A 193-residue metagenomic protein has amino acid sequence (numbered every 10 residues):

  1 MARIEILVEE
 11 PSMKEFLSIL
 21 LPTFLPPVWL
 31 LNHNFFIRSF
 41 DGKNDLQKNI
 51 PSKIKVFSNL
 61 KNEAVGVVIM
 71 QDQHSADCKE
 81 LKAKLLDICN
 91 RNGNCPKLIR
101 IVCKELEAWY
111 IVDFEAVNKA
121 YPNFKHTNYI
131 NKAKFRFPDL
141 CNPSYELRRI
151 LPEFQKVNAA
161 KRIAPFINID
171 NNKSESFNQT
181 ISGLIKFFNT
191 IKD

Functional and structural regions predicted by a protein language model:
A2-R3, K14-F40, N44-D193: C-terminal accessory helical subdomains adjacent to catalytic cores in phosphodiester- and nucleotide-handling enzymes
I6: Conserved SAM-binding loop
E9-E10: Helix N-cap/beta->alpha junction signal
